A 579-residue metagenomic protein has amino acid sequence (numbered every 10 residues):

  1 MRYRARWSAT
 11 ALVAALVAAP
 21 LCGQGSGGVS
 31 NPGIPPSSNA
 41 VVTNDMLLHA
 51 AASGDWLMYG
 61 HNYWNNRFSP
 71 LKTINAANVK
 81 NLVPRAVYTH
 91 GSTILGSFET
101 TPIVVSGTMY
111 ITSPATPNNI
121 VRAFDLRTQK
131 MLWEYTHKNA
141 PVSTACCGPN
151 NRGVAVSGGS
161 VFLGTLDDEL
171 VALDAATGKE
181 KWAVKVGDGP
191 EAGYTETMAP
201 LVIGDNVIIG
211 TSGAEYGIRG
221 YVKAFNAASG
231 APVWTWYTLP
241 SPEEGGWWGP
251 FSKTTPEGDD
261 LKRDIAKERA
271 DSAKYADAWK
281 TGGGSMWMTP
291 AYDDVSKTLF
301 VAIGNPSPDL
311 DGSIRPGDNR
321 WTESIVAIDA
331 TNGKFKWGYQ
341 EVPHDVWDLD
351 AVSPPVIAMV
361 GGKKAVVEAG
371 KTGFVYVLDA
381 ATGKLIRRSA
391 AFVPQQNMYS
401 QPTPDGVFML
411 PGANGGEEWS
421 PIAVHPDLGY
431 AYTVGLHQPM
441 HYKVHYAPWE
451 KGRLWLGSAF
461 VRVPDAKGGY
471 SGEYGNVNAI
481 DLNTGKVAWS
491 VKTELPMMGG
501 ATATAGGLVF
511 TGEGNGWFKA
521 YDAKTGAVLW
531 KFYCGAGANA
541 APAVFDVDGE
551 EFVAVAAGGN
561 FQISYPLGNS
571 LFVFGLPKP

Functional and structural regions predicted by a protein language model:
A9-P20: Bacterial N-terminal signal peptides
G23-P70, P240, F251-T254: N-terminal pre-domain segments of enzymes
W56-G60, L95-I120, T144-E169, T195-R219 (+9 more regions): Repeat-blade elements of multi-bladed beta-propeller folds
L71-P84, H90, S113-K138, I314-R320 (+1 more regions): Beta-propeller domains
Y88-T101, E134-A155, A183-A199, Y237-T289 (+9 more regions): Extracytoplasmic beta-rich repeat domains
D125, L173, T177-G178, G220-A231 (+5 more regions): Beta-propeller blade signature
L126-M131, R152-V186, E191-T238, L378: Hydrophobic or amphipathic alpha-helical targeting/insertion segments
I303, F374-V377, H437, V463-A527: Loop/turn-rich, solvent-exposed surfaces of beta-rich toroidal or solenoidal domains
